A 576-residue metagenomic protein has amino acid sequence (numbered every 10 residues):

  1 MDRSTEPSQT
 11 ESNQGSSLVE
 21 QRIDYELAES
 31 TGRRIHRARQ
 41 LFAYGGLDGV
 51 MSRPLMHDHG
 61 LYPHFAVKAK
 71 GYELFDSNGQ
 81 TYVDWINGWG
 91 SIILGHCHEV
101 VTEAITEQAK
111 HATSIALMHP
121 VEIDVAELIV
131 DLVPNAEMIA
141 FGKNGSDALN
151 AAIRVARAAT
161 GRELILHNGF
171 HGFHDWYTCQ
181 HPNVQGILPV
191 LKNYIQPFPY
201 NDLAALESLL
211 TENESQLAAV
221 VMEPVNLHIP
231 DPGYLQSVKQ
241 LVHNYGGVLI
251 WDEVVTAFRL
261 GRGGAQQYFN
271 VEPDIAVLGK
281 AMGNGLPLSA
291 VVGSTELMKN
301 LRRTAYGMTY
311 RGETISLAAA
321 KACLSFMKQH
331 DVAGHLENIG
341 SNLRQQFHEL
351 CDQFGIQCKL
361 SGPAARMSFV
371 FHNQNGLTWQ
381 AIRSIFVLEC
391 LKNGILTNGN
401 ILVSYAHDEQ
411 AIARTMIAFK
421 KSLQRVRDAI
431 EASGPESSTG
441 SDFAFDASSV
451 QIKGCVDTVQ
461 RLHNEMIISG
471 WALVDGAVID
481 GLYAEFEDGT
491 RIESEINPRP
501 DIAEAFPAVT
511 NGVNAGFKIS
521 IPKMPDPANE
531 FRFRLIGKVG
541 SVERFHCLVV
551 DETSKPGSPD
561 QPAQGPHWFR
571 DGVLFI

Functional and structural regions predicted by a protein language model:
D2-Q9, Q14, K328-H330, E389-F445: PLP-dependent enzyme catalytic core of the Aspartate aminotransferase-like
S16-K68: Active-site-adjacent loop/helix segments that line or gate small-molecule/cofactor pockets in enzymes
Q21, T81-A159, R425: Glycine-rich loop-to-alpha-helix module at the N-terminal edge of alpha/beta enzyme cores
F65-A66, G340-R344, C351-F386: Conserved PLP-binding catalytic core of the aspartate aminotransferase-like
V100, D124-A219, K239: PLP-dependent aspartate aminotransferase-fold enzymes
M222-V248: Active-site core of PLP-dependent enzymes with the aminotransferase class I/II
N270-L301, G312-L317: Active-site PLP attachment segment
D442-F575: Basic, ligand-binding patches in group-transfer machinery, especially extracytoplasmic/periplasmic segments
